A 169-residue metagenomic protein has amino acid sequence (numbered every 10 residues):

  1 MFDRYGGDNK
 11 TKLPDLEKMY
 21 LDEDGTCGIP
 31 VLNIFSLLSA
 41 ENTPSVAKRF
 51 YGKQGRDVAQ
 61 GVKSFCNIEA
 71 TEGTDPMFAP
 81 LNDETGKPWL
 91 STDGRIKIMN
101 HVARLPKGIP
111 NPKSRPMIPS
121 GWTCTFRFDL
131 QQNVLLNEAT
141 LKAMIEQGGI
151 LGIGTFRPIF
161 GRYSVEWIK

Functional and structural regions predicted by a protein language model:
M1-K169: RNA-interacting cores
